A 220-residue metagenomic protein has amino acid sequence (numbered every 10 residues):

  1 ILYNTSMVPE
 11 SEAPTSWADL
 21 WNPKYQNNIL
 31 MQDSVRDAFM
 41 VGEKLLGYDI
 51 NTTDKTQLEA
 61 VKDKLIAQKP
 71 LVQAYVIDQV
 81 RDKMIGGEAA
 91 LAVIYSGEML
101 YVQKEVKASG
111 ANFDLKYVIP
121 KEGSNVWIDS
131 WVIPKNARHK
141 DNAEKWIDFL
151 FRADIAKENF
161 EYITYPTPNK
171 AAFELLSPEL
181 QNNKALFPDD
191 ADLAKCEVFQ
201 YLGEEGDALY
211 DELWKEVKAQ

Functional and structural regions predicted by a protein language model:
I1-L30: A conserved helix-loop-strand patch within extracytoplasmic ligand-binding domains of the periplasmic binding
L2-M7, K44-G47, W127-H139, E158: A bilobed periplasmic-binding-protein/Venus flytrap-type ligand-binding module shared by bacterial periplasmic
M7-P9, N27, V35-A38, G97-L100 (+3 more regions): Solvent-exposed loop/turn segments at secondary-structure junctions within structured extracellular/periplasmic domains
W17, V80-R81, A89, A143 (+1 more regions): Short, hydrophobic alpha-helical packing/hinge segments within bilobed ligand-binding/sensory domains
M31-S34, A38, G42, N51-V118: Ligand-binding pocket segment of bilobal, Venus flytrap-like solute-binding proteins
S109-N125, P134-A137: Short beta-strand->loop
P134-A194: Mature extracytoplasmic/periplasmic domains
D190-Q220: Conserved C-terminal helix/tail region of periplasmic/extracytoplasmic solute-binding proteins
